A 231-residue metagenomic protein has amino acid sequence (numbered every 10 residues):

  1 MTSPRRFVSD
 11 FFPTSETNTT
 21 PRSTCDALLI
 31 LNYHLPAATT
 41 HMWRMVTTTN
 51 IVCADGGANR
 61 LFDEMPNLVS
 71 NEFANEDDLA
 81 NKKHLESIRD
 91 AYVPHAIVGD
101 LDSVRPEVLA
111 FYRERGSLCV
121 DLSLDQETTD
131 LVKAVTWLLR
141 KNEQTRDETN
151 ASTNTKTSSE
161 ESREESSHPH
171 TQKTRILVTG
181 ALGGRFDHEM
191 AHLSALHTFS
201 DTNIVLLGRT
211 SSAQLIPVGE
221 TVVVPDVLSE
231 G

Functional and structural regions predicted by a protein language model:
T2-L118: N-terminal beta-strand-loop-alpha-helix module at the start of alpha/beta ligand-binding or catalytic domains
L35, A58-N59, A181-H188: Gly/Ser/Thr-rich loops at beta-strand to alpha-helix junctions that form or flank small-molecule/cofactor-binding
P66-I88, N142-K173: Intrinsically disordered, low-complexity domain-flanking/linker segments in eukaryotic proteins, enriched
A110-T145: Short phosphate-binding loop-to-helix
N142, T174-G183: N-terminal glycine-rich phosphate/adenylate-binding segment common to multiple enzyme folds
F186-F199: Short Gly/Thr/Asp-enriched flexible loops that form oxyanion-binding sites at enzyme active sites
T198-A213: Short, acidic/small-residue loops that bind anionic groups at enzyme active sites
T210-S212, I216-G231: Electrostatically charged, flexible surface regions
